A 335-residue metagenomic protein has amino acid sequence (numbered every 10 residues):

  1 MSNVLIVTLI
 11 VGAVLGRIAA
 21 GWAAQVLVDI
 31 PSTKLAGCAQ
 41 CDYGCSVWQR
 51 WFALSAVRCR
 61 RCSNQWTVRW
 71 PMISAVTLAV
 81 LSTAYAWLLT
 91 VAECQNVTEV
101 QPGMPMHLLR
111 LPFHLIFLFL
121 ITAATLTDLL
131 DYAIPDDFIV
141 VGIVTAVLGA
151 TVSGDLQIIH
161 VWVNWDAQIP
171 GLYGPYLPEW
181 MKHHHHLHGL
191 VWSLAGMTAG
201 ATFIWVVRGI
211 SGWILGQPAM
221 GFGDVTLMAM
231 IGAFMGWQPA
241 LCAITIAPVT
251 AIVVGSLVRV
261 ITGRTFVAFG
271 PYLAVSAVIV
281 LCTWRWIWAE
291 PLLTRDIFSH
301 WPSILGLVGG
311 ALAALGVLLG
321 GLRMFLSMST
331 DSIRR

Functional and structural regions predicted by a protein language model:
M1-R335: A membrane-topology feature that recognizes alpha-helical transmembrane segments and their immediate juxtamembrane
